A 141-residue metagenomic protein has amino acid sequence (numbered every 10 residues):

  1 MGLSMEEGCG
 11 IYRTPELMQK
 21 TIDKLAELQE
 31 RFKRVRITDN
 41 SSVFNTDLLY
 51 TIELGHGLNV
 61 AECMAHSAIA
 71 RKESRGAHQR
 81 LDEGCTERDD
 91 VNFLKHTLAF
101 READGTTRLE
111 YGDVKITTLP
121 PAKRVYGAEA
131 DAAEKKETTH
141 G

Functional and structural regions predicted by a protein language model:
M1-G141: Glycine- and aromatic-enriched mobile tails/lids
